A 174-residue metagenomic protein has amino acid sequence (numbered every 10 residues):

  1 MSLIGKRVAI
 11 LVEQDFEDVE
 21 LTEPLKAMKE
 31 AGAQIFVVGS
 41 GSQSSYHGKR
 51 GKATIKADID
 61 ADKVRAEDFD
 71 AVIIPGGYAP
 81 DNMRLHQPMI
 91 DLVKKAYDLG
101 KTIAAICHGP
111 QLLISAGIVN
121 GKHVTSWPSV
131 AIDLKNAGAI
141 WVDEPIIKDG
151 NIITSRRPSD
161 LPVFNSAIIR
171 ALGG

Functional and structural regions predicted by a protein language model:
M1-L99, I103, L112-S115, N120 (+1 more regions): Extended, subdomain-level signal for the structured scaffold at the beginning of enzyme domains
I106-H108: Short, thiol/selenol-centered motifs that function as redox-active sites or metal-ligating centers
V124: Anionic-ligand binding patches
